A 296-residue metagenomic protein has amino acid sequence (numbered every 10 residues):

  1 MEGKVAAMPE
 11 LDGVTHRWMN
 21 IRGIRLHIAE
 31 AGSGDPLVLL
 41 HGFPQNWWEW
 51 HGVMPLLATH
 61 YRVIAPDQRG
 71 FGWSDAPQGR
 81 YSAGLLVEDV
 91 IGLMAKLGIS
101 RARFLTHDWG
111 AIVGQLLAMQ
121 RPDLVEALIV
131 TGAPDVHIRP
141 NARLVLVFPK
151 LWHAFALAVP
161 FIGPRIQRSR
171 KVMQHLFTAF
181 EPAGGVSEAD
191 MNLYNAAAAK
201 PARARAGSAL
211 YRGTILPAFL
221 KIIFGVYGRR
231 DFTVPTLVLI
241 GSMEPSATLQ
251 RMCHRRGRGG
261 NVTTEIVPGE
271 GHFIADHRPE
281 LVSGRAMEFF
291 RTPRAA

Functional and structural regions predicted by a protein language model:
E2-R17, I24-L26, P36, I64 (+5 more regions): Flexible "cap/lid" subdomain of the alpha/beta-hydrolase fold that forms the substrate-access gate
H27-W73: Conserved HGGG/HGGXW glycine-rich cap/lid loop of the alpha/beta-hydrolase fold
A31, V267-G269: Conserved beta-strand termini and adjacent loop/short-helix elements that scaffold enzyme active sites in alpha/beta
N46-W47, I112, G271: A short, glycine- and basic residue-enriched loop/turn that sits immediately adjacent to a domain's principal
W48-H51, R205, G284: Alpha-helical elements of the RecA-like P-loop NTPase motor core of helicases
E270-P279, S283: Catalytic histidine-centered segment of alpha/beta-hydrolase-like enzymes
